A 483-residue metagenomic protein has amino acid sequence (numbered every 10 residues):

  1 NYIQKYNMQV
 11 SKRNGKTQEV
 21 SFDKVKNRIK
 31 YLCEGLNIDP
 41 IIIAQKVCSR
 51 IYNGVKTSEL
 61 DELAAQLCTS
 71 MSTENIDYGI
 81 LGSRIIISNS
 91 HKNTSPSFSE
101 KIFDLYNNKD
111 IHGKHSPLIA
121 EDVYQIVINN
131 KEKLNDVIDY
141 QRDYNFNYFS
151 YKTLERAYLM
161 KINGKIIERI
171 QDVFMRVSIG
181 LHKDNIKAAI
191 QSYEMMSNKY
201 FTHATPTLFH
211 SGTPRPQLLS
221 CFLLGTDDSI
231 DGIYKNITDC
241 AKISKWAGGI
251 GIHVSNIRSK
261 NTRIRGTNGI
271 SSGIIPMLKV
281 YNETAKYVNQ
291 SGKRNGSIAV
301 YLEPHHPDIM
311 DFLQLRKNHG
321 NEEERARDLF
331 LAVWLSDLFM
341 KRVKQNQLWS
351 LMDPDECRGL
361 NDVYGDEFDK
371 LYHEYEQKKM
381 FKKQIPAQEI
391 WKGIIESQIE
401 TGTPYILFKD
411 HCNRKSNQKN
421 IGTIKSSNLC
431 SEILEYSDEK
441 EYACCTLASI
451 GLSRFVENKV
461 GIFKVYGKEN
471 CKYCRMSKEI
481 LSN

Functional and structural regions predicted by a protein language model:
Y2-V460: Extended catalytic cores of very large enzyme megasubunits
G402, G461-S482: Local sequence-structure signature of Cys/Sec-based thiol-disulfide redox active-site neighborhoods
